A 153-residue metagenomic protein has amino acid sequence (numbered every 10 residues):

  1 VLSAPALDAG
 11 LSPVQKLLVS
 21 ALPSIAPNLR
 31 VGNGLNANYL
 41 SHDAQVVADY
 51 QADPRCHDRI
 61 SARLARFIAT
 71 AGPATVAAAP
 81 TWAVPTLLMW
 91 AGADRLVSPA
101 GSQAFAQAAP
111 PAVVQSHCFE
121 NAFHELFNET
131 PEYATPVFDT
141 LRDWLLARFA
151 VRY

Functional and structural regions predicted by a protein language model:
V1, L87-M89, H117: Conserved hydrophobic packing residues within short motifs/helices of P-loop NTPase cores of ABC-family ATPases
V1-S61: Alpha/beta-hydrolase-fold enzymes
H57-D58, A93-V97: Acidic catalytic loop of the alpha/beta-hydrolase fold
I60-A78: Active-site nucleophile elbow and catalytic-triad environment of alpha/beta-hydrolase enzymes
W82, L88-W90, D94: Short beta-strand/loop motif that positions the catalytic acidic residue of the alpha/beta-hydrolase fold
V84, S98-A108: Short alpha-helix in the alpha/beta-hydrolase fold that links the catalytic acid
V113-Y153: Catalytic active-site module of serine/aspartate enzymes centered on a nucleophile-bearing elbow/loop
